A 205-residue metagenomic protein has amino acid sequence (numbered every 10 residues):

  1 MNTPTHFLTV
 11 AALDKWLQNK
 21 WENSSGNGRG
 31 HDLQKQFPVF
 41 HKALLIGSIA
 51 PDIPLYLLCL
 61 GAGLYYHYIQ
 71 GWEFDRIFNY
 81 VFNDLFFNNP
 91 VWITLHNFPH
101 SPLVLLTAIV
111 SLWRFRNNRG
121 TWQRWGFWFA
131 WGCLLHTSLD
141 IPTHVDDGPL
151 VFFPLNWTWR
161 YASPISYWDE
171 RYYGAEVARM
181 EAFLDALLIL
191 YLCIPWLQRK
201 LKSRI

Functional and structural regions predicted by a protein language model:
M1-I205: N-terminal membrane-targeting hydrophobic helices
